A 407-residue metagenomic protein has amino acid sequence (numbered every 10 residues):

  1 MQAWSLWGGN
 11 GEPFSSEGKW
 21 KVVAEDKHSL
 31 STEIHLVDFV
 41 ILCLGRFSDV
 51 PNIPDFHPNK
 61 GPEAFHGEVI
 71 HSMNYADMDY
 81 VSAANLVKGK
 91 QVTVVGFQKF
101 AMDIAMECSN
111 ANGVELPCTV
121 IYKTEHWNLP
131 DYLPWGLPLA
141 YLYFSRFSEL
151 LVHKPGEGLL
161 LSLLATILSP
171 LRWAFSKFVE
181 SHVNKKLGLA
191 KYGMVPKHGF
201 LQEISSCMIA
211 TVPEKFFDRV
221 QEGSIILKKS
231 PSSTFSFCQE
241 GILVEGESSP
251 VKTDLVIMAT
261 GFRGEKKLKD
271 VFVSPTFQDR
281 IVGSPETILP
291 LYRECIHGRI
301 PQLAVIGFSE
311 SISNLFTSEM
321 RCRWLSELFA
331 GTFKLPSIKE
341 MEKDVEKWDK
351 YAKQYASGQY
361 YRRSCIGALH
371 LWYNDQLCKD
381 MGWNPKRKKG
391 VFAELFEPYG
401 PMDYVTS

Functional and structural regions predicted by a protein language model:
M1-G136, L161-K339, A356-S407: Flavin (primarily FAD) cofactor-binding/catalytic cores of flavoenzymes
W127-L159: A catalytic-pocket lid/entrance helix-loop region that shapes and gates access to the active site across common
P138-Y141, E340-W348: Post-kinase regulatory C-tail/linker adjacent to protein kinase catalytic domains
F144, F329, W348-Y351, D403: Alpha-helix boundary/capping detector
V345-K353, C365: Long alpha-helical segments found as membrane-embedded helices
